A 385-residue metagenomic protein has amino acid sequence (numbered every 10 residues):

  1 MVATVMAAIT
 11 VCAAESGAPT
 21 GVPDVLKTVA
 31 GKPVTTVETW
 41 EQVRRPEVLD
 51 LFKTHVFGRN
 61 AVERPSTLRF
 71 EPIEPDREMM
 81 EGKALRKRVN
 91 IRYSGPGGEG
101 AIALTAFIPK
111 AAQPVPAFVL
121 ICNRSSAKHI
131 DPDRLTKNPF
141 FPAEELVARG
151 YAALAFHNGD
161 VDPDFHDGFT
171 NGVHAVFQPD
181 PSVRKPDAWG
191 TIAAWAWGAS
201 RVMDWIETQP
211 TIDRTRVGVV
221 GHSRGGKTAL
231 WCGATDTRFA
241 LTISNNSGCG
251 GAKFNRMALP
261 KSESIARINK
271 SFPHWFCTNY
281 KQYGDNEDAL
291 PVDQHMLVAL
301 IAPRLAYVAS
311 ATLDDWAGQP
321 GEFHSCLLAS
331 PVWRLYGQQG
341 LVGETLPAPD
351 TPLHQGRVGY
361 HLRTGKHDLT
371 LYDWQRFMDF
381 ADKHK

Functional and structural regions predicted by a protein language model:
C12-E63: N-terminal pre-domain segments of enzymes
R59-P116: N-terminal cap/lid segment of alpha/beta-hydrolase-fold proteins
Q113, F118-R214, G248-R256: Cap/lid segment of the alpha/beta-hydrolase catalytic domain
H129-D131, S200-S262, S271, N286-E287: Primarily recognizes the serine-hydrolase "nucleophile elbow" in alpha/beta-hydrolase and SGNH/GDSL folds
S244-L297, E322-T345: Mobile cap/lid helix-loop segments that gate and shape the active-site cleft of serine hydrolases
S271, K281, L327-K385: C-terminal catalytic histidine-bearing segment of alpha/beta-hydrolase fold enzymes
A302-A317, R363-G365: Conserved strand-to-loop "acid loop" that flanks and positions the catalytic carboxylate
D315-S325, T370-D373: Conserved alpha/beta-hydrolase "acid-adjacent" motif
